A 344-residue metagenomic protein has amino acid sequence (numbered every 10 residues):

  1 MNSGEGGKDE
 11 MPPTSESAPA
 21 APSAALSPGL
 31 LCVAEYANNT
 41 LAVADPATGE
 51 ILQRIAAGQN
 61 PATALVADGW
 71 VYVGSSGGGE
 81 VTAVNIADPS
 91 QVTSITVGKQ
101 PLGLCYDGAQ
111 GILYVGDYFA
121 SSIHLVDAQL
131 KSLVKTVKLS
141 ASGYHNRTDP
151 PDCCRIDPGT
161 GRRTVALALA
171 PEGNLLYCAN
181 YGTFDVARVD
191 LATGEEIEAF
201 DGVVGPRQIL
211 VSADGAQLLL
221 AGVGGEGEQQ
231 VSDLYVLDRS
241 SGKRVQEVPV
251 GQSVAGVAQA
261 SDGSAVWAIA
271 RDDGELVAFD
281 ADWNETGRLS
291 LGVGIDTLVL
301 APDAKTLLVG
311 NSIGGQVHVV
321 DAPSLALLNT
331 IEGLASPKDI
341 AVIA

Functional and structural regions predicted by a protein language model:
M1-A344: Predominantly soluble domains enriched in secretory-pathway, periplasmic, or organellar proteins
